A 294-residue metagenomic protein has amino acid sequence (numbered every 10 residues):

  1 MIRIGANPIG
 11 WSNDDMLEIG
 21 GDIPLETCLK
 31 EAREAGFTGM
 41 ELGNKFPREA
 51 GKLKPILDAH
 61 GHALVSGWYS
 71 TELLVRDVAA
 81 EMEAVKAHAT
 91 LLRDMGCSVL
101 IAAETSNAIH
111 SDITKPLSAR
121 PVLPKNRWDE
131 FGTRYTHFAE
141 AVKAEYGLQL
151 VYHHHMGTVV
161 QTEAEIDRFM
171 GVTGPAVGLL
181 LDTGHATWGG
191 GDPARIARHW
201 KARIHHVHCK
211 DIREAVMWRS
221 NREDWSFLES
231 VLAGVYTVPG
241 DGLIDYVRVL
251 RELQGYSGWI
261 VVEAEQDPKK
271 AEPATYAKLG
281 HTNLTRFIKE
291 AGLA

Functional and structural regions predicted by a protein language model:
M1-S98, K125, D129, T136-H137 (+3 more regions): N-terminal pre-domain/capping segments
R3-N7, V65, V99-T105, K201-S220 (+2 more regions): Non-cysteine beta-strand/loop elements that form the S-adenosyl-L-methionine
I9-W11, G43-K45, Y69-L73, T105-N107 (+4 more regions): Active-site beta-loop-alpha junctions enriched in small/polar residues
I19-I23, N107-L117, M217-E229: Short, flexible, mixed-charge acidic loops at enzyme active sites
M40, T133-T237, L243, A291-G292: Acidic/histidine-rich catalytic cores of soluble enzymes
V78-L181: Active-site acidic/histidine proton-transfer and metal-coordination neighborhood in alpha/beta enzyme cores
G240-G255: A short, acidic, amphipathic alpha-helical segment used as a generic capping/interface helix at domain edges
V261-E272, Y276: A short, acidic, flexible beta-alpha connecting loop/helix-capping segment that sits on the rim of active
